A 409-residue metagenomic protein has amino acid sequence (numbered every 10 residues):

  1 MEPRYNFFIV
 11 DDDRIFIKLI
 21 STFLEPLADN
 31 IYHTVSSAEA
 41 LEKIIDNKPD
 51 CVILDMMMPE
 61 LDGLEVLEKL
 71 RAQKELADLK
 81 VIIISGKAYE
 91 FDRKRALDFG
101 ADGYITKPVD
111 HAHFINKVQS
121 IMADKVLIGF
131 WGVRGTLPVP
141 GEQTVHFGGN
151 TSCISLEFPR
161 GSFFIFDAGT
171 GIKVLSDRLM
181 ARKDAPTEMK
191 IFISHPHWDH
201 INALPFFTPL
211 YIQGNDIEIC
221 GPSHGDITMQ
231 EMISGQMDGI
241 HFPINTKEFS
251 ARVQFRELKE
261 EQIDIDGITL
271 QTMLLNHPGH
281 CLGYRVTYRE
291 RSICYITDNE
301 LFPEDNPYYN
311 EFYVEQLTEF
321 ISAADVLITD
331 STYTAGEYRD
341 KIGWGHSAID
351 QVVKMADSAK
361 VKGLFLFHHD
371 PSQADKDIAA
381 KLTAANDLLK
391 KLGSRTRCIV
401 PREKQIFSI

Functional and structural regions predicted by a protein language model:
R14-Y32: Two-component/phosphorelay signaling modules centered on CheY-like receiver
I17, P59, A77, Y89 (+2 more regions): The feature encodes the CheY-like receiver
K48-I53: Active-site beta3 strand of CheY-like receiver
V109-V118: C-terminal output helix
A123-T297, F302-D305, L317-T318, K376-I409: Binuclear metal-dependent hydrolase catalytic cores
F302-T396: Cap/insert and terminal regions of metallo-dependent hydrolase folds
